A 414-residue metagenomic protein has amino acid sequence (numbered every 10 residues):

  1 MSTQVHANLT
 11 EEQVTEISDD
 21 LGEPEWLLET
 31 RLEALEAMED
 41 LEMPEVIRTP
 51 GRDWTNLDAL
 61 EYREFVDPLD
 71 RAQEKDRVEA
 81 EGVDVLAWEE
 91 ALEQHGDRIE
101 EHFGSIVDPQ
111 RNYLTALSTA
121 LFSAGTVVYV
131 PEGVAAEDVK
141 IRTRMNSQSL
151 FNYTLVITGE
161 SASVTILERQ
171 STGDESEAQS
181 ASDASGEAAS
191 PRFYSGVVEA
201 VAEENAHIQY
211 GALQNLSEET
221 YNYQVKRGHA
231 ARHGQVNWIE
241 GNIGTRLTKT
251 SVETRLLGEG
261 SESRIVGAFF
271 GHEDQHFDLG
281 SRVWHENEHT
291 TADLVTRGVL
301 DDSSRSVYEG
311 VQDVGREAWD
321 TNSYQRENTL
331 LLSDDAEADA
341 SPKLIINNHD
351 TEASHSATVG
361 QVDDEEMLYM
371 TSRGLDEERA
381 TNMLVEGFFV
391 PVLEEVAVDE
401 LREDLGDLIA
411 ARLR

Functional and structural regions predicted by a protein language model:
M1-E79, E175-E187, Y194, S333 (+4 more regions): Haloarchaeal acidic low-complexity proteome signature biased toward cell-envelope/secretome components but also
L41-M43, G51-R52, W88, P131 (+1 more regions): Acidic/polar N-terminal loop/beta-strand segments that form early-domain functional surfaces
D58-G159: Hydrophobic alpha-helical hairpins/lids featuring a short glycine-rich hinge
Y113-L368, S372-R373, P391-R414: Conserved beta-strand/loop scaffold segments within soluble protein domains that form the structured core and edges
